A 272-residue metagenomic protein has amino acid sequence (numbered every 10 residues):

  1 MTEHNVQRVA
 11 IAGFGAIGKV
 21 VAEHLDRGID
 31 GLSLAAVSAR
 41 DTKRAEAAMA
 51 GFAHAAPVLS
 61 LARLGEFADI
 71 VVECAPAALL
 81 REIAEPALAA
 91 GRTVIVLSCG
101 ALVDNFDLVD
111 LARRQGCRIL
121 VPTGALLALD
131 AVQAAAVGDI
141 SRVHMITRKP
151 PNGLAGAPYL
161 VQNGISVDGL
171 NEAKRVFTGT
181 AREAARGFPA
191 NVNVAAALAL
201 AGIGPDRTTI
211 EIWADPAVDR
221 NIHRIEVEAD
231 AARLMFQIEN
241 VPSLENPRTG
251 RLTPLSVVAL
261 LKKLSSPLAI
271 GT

Functional and structural regions predicted by a protein language model:
H4-V9: Extreme N-terminal starter segment of soluble prokaryotic enzymes
A12, A125-T272: Active-site-lining helix/loop region of Rossmann-like oxidoreductase modules
G18-K19: N-terminal Rossmann-fold NAD(P) dinucleotide-binding loop
E23, E85-P86, D110: Alpha-helical segments flanking ligand/cofactor-binding loops in enzyme cores
G28-M49: NAD(P)-binding Rossmann-fold cofactor-contacting core
L59-A89, G100-N105: Beta-loop-alpha module in the N-terminal Rossmann-like domain of NAD(P)-dependent dehydrogenases, especially those
E73, V96-L97, I119-T123: General beta-strand structural signal in soluble alpha/beta enzymes
S98-R118: Rossmann-fold NAD(P)-binding glycine/threonine-rich loop
